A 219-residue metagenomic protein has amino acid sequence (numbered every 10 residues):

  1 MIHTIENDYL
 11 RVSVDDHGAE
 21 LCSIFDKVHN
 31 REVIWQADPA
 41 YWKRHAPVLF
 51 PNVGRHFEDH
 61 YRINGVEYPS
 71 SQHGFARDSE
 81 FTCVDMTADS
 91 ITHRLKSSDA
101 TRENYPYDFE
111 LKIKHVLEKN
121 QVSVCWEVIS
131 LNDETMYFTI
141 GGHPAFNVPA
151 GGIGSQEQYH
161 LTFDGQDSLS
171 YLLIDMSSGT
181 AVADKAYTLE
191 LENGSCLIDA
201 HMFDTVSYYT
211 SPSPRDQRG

Functional and structural regions predicted by a protein language model:
M1-I63, E67-S71, S211: Beta-strand-rich N-terminal accessory domains
H3, C22, I91, V122-V124 (+1 more regions): Hydrophobic residues embedded in beta-strands of well-ordered beta-sheets
L10-V14, I113-H115, L161: Broad, structure-driven detector of short, well-ordered beta-strand segments within folded domains
V66-K119: Extended, loop-rich substrate-binding clefts of extracytoplasmic carbohydrate-active enzymes
S97-P144, P149: Acidic, contiguous internal or C-terminal segments within carbohydrate-active enzymes that form a structured patch used
V148, G152-S211: Active-site/ligand-binding surface loops and adjacent short beta/alpha elements that line catalytic pockets across
Y209, Q217-G219: Single conserved hydrophobic/aromatic residue that forms the stacking wall/gate of nucleotide- or nucleobase-binding
